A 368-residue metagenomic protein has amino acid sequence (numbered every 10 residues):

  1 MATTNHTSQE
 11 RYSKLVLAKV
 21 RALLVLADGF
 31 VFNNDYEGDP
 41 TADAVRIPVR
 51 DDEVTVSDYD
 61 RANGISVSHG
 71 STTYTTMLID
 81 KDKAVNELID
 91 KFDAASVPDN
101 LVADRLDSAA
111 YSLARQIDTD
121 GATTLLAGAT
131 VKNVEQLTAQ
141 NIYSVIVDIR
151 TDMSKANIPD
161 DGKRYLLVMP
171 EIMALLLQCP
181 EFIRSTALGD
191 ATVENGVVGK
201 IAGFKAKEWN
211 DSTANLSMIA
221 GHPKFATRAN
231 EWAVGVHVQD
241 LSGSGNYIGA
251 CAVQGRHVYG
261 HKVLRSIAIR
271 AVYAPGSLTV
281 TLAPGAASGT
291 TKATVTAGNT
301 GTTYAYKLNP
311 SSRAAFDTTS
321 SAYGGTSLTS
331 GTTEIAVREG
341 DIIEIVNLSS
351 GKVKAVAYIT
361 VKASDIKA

Functional and structural regions predicted by a protein language model:
A2-V31, Y36-T55, T75-I79, N86 (+3 more regions): Sequence/fold signature of self-assembling virion shell proteins
K91-I158, A271-A274: Alpha-helical scaffold segments that mediate packing/assembly in large oligomeric complexes
A129-V197, T319: Extended, solvent-exposed, turn-rich assembly/linker loops in the middle of proteins
P284-V295, N299: Short coil/turn motif common to extracellular beta-sandwich-like domains
A297-Y304, S311: Short proline/glycine-enriched turn/loop motifs at strand-loop junctions of beta-rich domains
T329-I342: Surface-exposed, short loops/turns at beta-strand junctions within beta-sandwich domains
I342-L348: Extracellular recognition modules
K352-D365: Extracellular fibronectin type III
